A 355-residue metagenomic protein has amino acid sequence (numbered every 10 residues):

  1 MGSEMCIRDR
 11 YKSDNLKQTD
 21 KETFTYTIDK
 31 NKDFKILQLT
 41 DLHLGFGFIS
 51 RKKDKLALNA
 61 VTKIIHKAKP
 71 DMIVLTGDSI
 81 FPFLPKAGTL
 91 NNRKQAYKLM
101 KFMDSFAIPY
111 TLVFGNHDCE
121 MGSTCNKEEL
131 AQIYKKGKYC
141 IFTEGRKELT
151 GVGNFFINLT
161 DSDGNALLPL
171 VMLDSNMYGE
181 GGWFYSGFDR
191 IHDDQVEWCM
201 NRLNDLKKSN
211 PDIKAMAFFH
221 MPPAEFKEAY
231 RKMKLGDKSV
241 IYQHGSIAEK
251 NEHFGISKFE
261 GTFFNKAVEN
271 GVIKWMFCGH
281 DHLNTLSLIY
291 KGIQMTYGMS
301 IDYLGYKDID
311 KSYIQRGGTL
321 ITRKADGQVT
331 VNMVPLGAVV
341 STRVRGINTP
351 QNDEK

Functional and structural regions predicted by a protein language model:
M1-I7: Short, small-residue-biased leader/transition segments that mark boundaries at the very start of proteins
R8-R93, K98: N-terminal active-site segment of His-dependent metallophosphoesterases
Y11-F24, I28, R93-N210, Y303 (+1 more regions): Extended active-site neighborhood of metal-dependent phosphoesterases/phosphodiesterases
K30, L206-K207, D302, K311-S312 (+1 more regions): A short C-terminal boundary segment appended to hydrolase-like catalytic domains
G45-G47, F81-L84, L112-T124, Y178-G181 (+4 more regions): Active-site environment of divalent metal-dependent phosphoester hydrolases
F48-K53, G77-K101, D118-Y139, A229 (+1 more regions): Metal-dependent catalytic neighborhoods of phosphoester/phosphodiester hydrolases
G181-G187, Y230-S257: A solvent-exposed, charged loop/short amphipathic helix patch at secondary-structure junctions
I241-L320: Conserved beta-sheet core of the metallophosphoesterase superfamily
